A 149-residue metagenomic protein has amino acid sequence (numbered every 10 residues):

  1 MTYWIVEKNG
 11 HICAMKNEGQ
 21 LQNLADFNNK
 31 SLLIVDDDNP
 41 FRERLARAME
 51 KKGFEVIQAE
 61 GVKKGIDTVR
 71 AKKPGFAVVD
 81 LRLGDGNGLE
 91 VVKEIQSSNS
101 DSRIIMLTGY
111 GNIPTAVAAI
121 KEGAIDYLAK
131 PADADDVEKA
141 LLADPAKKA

Functional and structural regions predicted by a protein language model:
M1-L33: Non-catalytic signal-transmission and effector/linker regions of two-component phosphorelay proteins
D36, D80, T108: Active-site residues of response regulator receiver
R42, G84, T108, N112: The feature encodes the CheY-like receiver
G53-V62, T68: Short hydrophobic/Thr-rich beta-strand motif most characteristic of the beta2 strand and flanking loop of CheY-like
G61, N87-E90: Acidic catalytic/metal-coordinating carboxylates
D67, L89-D101, A118: Short amphipathic alpha-helix used as the core "switch/output" element in two-component signaling
K72-V78, L83: Active-site beta3 strand of CheY-like receiver
